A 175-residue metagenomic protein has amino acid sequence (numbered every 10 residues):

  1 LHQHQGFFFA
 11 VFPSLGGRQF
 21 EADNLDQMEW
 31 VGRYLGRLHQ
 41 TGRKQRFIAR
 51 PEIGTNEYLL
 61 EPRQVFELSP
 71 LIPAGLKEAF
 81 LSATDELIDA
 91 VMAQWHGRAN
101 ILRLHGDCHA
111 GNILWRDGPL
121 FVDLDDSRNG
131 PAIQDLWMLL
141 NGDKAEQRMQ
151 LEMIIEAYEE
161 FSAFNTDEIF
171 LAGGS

Functional and structural regions predicted by a protein language model:
H2-W30: Conserved structural core of kinase catalytic domains
V11-R18, Y34-Q45, A90, Q94: Mid-sequence acidic-hydrophobic segments that form the walls of catalytic/ligand-binding cavities or oligomerization
E21-E78, A99-I101: A cross-family kinase active-site recognition segment
W30, Y34, A79, A83 (+2 more regions): Charged catalytic carboxylate motif
K77-Q94: Mechanochemical coupling/switch segment within NTP-driven translocation systems
D89-L136: Active-site acidic catalytic loop and adjacent metal/ATP-binding pocket of ATP-dependent phosphoryl transfer enzymes
A132-A163: Active-site activation/catalytic loop segments of kinase-like enzymes and analogous catalytic loops in related
F161-S175: Helix-rich C-terminal or lid/interface subdomains of diverse kinases
